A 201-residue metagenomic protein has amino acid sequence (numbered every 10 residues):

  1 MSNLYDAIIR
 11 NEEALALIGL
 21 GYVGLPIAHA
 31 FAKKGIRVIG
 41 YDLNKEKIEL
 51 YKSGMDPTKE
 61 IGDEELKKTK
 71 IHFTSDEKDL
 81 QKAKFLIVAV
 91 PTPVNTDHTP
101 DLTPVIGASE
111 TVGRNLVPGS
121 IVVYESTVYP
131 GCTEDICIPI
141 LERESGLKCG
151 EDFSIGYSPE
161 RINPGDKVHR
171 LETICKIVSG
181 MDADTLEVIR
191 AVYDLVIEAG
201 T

Functional and structural regions predicted by a protein language model:
M1-T201: Structural/interface elements that position substrates and couple domains in central-metabolism enzymes
